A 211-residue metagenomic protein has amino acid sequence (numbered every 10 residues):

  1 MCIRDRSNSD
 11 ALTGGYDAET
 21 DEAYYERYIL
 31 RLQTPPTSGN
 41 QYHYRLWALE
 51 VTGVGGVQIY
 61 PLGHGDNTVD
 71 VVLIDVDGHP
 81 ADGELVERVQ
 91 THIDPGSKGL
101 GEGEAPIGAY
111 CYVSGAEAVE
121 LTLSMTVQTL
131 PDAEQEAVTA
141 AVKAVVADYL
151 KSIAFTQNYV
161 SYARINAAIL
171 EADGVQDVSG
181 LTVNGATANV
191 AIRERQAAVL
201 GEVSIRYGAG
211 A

Functional and structural regions predicted by a protein language model:
M1-I3: Short, small-residue-biased leader/transition segments that mark boundaries at the very start of proteins
S9-A11, G83, V190: Short linear motifs in intrinsically disordered/low-complexity regions
D10-N40, V142-I165: Periplasmic/extracytosolic POTRA-like scaffold domains at the N-termini of outer-membrane and outer-envelope
L12, T34, S38, Y60 (+6 more regions): A generic structural micro-environment signature that highlights single residues at secondary-structure boundaries
T20, Y112-D132, L170-V190: A broadly tuned preference for mixed-charge, low-complexity surface segments
P36-N158, G210-A211: Carbohydrate-recognition loop of C-type lectin domains
A137-A211: An aromatic-glycine-centered, glycine-rich loop/turn in mixed alpha/beta architecture
